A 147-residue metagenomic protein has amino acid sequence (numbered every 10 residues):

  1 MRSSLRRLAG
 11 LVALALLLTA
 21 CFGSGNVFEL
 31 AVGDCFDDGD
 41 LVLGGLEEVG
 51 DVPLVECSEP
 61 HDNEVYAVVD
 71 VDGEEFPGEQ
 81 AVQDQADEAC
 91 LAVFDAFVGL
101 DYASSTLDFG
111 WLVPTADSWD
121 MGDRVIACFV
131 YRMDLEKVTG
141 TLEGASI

Functional and structural regions predicted by a protein language model:
M1-T19: Sec-dependent bacterial lipoprotein signal peptides
C21-I147: Primary mode marks residue(s) on the alpha4-beta5-alpha5 output face of response regulator receiver
